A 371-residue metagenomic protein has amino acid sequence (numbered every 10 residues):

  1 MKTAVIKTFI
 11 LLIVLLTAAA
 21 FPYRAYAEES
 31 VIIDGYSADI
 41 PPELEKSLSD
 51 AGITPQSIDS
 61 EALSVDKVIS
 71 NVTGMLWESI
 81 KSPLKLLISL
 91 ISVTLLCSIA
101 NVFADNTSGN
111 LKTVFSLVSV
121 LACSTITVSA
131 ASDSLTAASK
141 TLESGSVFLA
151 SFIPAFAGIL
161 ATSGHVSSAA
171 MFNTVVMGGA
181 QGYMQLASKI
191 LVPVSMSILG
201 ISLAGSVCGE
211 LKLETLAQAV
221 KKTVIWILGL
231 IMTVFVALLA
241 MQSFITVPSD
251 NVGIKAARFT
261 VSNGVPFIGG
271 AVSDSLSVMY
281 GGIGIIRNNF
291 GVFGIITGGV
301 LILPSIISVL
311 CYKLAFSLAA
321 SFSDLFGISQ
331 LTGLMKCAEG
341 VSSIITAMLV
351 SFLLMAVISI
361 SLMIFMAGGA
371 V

Functional and structural regions predicted by a protein language model:
M1-S116, S129-K140, S144-L149, G164-M177 (+8 more regions): Gly/Ser-rich, low-complexity
I80-L87, V118-V128, Y183, A187-L191 (+7 more regions): Hydrophobic alpha-helical transmembrane segments of multi-pass membrane proteins
L87-L95, V118, A122, I126 (+10 more regions): Residue-level signal for the membrane-embedded core of alpha-helical transmembrane segments, especially mid-helix
L121-A130, L149-S167, L186-S195, L203: Mid-bilayer segments of alpha-helical transmembrane spans in multi-pass integral membrane proteins that mediate
F148-F152, I159, S321-L325, S329: Extended, low-complexity, charged alpha-helical tracts that assemble into coiled-coils or amphipathic helices used
V176-A237: Loop-centered beta-sheet repeat module
V220, F326-T346: Interfacial loop-to-transmembrane junctions
N289-S329: Helical hairpin unit composed of two closely spaced alpha helices linked by a short loop
